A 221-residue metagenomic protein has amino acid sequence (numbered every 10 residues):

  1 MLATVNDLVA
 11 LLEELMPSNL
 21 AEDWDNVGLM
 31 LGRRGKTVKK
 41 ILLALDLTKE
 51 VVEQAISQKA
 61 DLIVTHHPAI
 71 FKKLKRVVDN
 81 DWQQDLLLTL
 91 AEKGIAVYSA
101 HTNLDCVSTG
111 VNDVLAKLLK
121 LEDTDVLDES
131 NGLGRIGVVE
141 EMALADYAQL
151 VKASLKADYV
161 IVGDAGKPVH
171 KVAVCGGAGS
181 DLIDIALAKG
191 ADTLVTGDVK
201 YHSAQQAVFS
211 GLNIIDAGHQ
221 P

Functional and structural regions predicted by a protein language model:
M1-P221: Hydrophobic structural segments
